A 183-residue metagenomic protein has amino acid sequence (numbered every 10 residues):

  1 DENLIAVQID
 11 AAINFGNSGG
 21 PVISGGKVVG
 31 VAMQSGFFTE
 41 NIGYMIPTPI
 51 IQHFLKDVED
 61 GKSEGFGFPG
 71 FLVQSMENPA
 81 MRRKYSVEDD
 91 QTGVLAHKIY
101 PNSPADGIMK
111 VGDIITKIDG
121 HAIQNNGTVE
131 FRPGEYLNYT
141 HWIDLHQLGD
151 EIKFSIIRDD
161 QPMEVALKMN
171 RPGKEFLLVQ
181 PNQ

Functional and structural regions predicted by a protein language model:
D1-E2, M33-Y44, L55-E64, L178-Q183: Flexible, gly/ser-rich surface segments that form the specificity/activation loops bordering the active-site cleft
D1-E40, D89-H97: Active-site region of chymotrypsin-like
I5, Y44, M163-L167: Short beta-strand segments
Q8, A12, D57, G61-Q124: PDZ/PDZ-like groove recognition
I9, S18-V22, G26-V31, I46-P47 (+7 more regions): Terminal peptide-recognition signature
G30-F37, T48, D119-G120, R171: Short beta->alpha transition motifs characteristic of CBS
R83, N126-G127, G134, H141 (+1 more regions): C-terminal, low-ordered peptide segments at domain boundaries
P104-D106, K117-K153: PDZ domains, with a preference for the canonical peptide-binding region formed by the helix
